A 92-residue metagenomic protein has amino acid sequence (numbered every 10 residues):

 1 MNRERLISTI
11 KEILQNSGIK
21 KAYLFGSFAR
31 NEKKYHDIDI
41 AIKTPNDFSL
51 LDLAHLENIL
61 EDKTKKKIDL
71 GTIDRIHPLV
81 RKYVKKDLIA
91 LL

Functional and structural regions predicted by a protein language model:
M1-Y23, A29-Y35, P45-L92: Catalytic core of pol beta-like nucleotidyltransferases
